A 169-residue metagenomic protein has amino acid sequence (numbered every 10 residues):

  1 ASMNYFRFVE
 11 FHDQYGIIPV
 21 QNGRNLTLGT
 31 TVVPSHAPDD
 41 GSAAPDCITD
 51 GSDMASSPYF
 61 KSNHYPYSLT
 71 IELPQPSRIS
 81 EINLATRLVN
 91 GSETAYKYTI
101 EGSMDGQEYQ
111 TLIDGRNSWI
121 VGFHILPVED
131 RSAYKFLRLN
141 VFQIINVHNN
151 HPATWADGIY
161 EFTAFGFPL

Functional and structural regions predicted by a protein language model:
A1-Q21, S52-T111, I120-L169: Aromatic, loop-rich ligand-recognition surfaces of beta-strand-rich domains
Q14-D50: Predominantly extracellular/luminal regions of secreted and cell-surface proteins, especially disulfide-bonded
G115-N117: Short beta-strand segments within Ig-like beta-sandwich modules, predominantly Fibronectin type-III
